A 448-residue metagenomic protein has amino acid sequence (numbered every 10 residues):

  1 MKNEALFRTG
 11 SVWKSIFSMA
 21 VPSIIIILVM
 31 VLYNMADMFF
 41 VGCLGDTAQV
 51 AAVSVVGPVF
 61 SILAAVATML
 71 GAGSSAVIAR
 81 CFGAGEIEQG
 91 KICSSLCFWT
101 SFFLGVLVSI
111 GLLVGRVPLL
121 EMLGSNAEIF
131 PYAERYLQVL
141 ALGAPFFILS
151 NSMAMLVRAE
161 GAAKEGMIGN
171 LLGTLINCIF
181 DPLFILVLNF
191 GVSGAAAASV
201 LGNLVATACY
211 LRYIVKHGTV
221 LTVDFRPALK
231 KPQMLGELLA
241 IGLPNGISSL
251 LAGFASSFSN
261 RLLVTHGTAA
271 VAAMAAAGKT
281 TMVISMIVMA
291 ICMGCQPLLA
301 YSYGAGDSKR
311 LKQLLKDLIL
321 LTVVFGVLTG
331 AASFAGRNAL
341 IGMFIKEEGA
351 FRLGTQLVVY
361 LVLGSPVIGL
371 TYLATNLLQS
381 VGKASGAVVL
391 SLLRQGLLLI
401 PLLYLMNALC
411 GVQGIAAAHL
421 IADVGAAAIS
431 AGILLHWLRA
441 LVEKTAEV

Functional and structural regions predicted by a protein language model:
M1-A20, I78-P145, V187-L243, L299-G364 (+1 more regions): Short alpha-helical transmembrane segments in multi-pass integral membrane proteins
R8-F39, C43-L44, P58-G73, V77 (+6 more regions): N-terminal transmembrane alpha-helices
S18-D37, V139, S150, G173 (+3 more regions): Transmembrane helical elements of multi-pass membrane transporters/channels
L28, L32-V50, L120-A127, L183-F190 (+4 more regions): Helix-terminus/linker motif at the lipid-water interface of multi-pass membrane proteins
V41-S61, A127-Y132, V192-S193, M234-I241 (+5 more regions): Interfacial/gating helices of multi-pass transporter permease domains
V50-I110, F147-G166, N260, A273-A331 (+2 more regions): Small-residue-rich hydrophobic transmembrane alpha-helices
I62-A65, N177-P182, T207-L211, V283-M286 (+3 more regions): Hydrophobic transmembrane alpha-helices of multi-pass small-molecule transporters
G71, L140-R158, G166-T174, A195-A208 (+4 more regions): Short runs within selected transmembrane alpha-helices of multi-pass transporters and secretion channels
